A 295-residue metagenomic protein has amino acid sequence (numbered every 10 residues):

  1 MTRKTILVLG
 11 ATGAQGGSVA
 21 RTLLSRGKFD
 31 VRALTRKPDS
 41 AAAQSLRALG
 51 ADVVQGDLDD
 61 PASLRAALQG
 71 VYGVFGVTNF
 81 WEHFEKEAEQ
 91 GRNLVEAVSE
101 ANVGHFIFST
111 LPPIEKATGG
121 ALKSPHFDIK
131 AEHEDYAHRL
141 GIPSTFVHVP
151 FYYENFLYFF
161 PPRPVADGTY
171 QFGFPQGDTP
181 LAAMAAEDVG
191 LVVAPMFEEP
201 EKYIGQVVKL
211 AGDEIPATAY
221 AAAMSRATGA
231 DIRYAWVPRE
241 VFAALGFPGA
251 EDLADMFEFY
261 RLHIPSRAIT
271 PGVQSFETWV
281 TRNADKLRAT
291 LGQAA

Functional and structural regions predicted by a protein language model:
T2-S45, V53, D59-G73, T78-E89 (+5 more regions): Oxidoreductase cofactor-interface core, primarily capturing Rossmann-like NAD(P)-dependent enzymes
G50: Active-site-proximal glycine-rich helix-loop-beta segment
L94, H133, H138, Y260-I269: Short, charged low-complexity linear motifs
Y203, T228, P238-A295: A hydrophobic C-terminal alpha-helical subdomain
